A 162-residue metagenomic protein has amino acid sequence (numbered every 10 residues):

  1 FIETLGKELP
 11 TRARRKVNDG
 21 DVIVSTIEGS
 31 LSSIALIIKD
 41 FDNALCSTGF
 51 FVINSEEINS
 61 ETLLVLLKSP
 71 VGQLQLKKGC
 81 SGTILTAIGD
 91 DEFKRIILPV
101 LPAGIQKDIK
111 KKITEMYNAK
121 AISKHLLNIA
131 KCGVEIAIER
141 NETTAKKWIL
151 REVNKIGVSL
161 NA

Functional and structural regions predicted by a protein language model:
F1-D19: Sequence-specific dsDNA recognition surfaces
T11-R12, D40, T83: A structural connector/turn signal
R15-S33, L64-G79: Short Ser/Thr-interspersed hydrophobic loop/turn segments at strand-loop and sheet-helix junctions that line or gate
V24-I27, L31, P70-V71, Y117-K124 (+2 more regions): A generic secondary-structure signal for well-formed alpha-helical elements
T26-L66: A short beta-sheet element
S30, A44-G49, G82-I105: A short glycine-rich beta-alpha junction/loop motif
N59-L64, Q73, D90-N128: Amphipathic alpha-helical segments
N128-A162: Amphipathic alpha-helical segments that form coiled-coils or helix-hairpins used for dimerization/assembly
